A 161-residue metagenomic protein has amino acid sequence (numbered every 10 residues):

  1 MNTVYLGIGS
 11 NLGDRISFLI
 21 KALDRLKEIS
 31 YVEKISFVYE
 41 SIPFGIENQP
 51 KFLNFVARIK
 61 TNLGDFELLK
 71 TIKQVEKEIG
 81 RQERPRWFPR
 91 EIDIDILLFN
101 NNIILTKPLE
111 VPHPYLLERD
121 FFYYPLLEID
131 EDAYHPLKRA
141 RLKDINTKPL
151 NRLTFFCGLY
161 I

Functional and structural regions predicted by a protein language model:
M1-L6: Extreme N-terminal starter segment of soluble prokaryotic enzymes
I8-L12, I46: A short secondary-structure junction motif
S10, A57-L63, L98-N101: Short beta-strand-to-loop capping motifs
D14-I16: Short N-terminal binding/cap micro-motifs at the start of the first secondary-structure element
F18-G64: Short, surface-exposed acidic-centric catalytic microdomains
S36, S41-F52, F66-L69, Q74-I161: Flexible, gly/pro- and Lys/Arg-enriched active-site loops
